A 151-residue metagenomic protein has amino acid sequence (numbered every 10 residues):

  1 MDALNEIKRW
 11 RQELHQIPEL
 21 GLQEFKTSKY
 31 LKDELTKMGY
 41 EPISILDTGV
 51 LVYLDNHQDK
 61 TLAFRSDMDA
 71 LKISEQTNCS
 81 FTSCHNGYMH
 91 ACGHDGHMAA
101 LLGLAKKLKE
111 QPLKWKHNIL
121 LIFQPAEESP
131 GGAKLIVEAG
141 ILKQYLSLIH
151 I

Functional and structural regions predicted by a protein language model:
M1-H90, A99, K106-K116: Acidic/His- and Gly-rich active-site-bordering loop/insert found across diverse amide/peptide-bond hydrolases
L14, F64, H94, L121 (+1 more regions): Divalent metal-coordination and catalytic microenvironments
L20, E128-S129: Glycine-/small-residue-rich active-site loops that bind phosphorylated ligands and cofactors
E75-Q76, G131-L135: Short acidic, glycine/serine/threonine-rich loops at helix termini
H97-L101, P130-A133: Short glycine/serine/threonine-rich phosphate/pyrophosphate-binding segments that cradle anionic phosphate groups
K116-Q124: Beta-strand segments within the central parallel beta-sheet cores of soluble alpha/beta enzyme folds
G140-Y145: Basic phosphate/pyrophosphate-binding loop/patch that engages nucleotide-derived ligands
I149-I151: Conserved small/polar residues in nucleotide/adenosyl-binding loops
